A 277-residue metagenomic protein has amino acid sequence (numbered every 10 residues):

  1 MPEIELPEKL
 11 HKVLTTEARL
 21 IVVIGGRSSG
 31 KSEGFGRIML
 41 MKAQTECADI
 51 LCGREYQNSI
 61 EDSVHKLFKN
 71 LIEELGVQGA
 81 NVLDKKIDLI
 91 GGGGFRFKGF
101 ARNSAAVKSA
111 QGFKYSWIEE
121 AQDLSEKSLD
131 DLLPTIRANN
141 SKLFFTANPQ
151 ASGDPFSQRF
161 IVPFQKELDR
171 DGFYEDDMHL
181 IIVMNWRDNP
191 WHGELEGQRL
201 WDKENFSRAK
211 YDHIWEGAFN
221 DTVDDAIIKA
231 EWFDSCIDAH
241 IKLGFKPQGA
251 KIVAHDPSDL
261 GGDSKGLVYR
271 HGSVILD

Functional and structural regions predicted by a protein language model:
M1-A18: Pre-Walker A adenine-sensing motif
S32-E46: Walker A/P-loop NTP-binding motif
A48-I60: Conserved RecA-like ASCE P-loop NTPase motor core of nucleic-acid helicases/translocases
S59-K114, F219: Inter-Walker segment of RecA-like/P-loop motor cores
W117-E120: Walker B catalytic acidic pair
D123-E204: ASCE P-loop NTPase helicase motor core
N189-H255, Y269: ATPase catalytic-site recognition across NTP-hydrolyzing enzymes
G261, V268-D277: Nucleic-acid-processing active sites and adjacent nucleic-acid-binding tracks, predominantly divalent metal-dependent
